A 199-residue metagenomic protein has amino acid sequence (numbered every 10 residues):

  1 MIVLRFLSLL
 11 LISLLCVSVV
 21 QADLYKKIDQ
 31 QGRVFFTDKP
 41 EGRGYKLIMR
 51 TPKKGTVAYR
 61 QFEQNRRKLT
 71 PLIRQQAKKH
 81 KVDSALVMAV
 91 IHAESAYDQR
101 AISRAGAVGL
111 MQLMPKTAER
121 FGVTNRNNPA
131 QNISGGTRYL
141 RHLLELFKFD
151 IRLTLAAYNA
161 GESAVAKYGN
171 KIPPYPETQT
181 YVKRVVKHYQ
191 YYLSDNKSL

Functional and structural regions predicted by a protein language model:
M1-F6: Positively charged n-region of N-terminal signal peptides that target proteins for export
L7-V17: Bacterial N-terminal signal peptides
S18-A22: Sec/Tat signal peptide C-region and signal peptidase I cleavage site
Y25-D29: A short beta-strand micro-motif
P40-L199: Catalytic glycan-binding domains that act on GlcNAc-containing polysaccharides
